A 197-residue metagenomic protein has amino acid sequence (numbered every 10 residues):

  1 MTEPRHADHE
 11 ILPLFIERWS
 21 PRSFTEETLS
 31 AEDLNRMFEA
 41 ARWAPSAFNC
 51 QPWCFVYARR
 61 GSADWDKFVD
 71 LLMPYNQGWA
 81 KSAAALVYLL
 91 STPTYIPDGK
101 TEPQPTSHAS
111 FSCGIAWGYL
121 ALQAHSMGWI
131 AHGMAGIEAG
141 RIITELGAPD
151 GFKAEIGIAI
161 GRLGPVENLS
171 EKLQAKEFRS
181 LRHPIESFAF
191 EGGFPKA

Functional and structural regions predicted by a protein language model:
M1-A197: Acidic, surface-exposed loops and disordered segments
